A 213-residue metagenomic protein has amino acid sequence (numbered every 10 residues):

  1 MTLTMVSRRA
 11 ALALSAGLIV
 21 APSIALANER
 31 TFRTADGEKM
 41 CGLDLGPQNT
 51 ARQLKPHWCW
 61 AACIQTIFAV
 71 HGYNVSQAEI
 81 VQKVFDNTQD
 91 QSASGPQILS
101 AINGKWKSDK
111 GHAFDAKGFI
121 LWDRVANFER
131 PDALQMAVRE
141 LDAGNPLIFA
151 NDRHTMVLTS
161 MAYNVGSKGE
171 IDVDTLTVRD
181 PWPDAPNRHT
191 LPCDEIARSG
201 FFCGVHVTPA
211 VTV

Functional and structural regions predicted by a protein language model:
M1-L18: N-terminal secretory signal peptides and thylakoid transit peptides that target proteins across membranes
T4-M5, R52, V157: A structural signal for short, well-ordered beta-strand elements
A25-A27: Boundary at the C-terminal end of the N-terminal hydrophobic targeting segment
R30-R33, C41, E79-V213: Conserved active-site-adjacent core of cysteine acyl-enzyme catalytic domains
D36-T88: Active-site nucleophile-adjacent alpha helix/oxyanion-hole segment immediately C-terminal to the catalytic cysteine
